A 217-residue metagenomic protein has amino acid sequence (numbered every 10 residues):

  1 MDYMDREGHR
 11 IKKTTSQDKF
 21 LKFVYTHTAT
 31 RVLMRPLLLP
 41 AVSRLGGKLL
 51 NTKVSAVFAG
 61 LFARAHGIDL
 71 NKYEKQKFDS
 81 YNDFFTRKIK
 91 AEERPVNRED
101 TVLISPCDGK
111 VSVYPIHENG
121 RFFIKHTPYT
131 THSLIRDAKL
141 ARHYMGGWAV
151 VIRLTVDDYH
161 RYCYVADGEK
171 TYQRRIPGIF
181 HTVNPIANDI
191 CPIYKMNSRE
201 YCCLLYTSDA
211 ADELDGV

Functional and structural regions predicted by a protein language model:
D2-D69, W148, V156, H160: Buried, small/hydrophobic-residue-enriched core segments of structured protein domains
A29, L33, L37, R142-L205: Catalytic-core "active-site belt" of small-molecule-metabolizing enzymes, emphasizing His/Asp/Glu-rich regions
T52-I135, A141-R142: Extended, compositionally biased flexible segments
S112, H181, D212: Short, flexible micro-motifs
Y206-E213: Conserved small/polar residues in nucleotide/adenosyl-binding loops
